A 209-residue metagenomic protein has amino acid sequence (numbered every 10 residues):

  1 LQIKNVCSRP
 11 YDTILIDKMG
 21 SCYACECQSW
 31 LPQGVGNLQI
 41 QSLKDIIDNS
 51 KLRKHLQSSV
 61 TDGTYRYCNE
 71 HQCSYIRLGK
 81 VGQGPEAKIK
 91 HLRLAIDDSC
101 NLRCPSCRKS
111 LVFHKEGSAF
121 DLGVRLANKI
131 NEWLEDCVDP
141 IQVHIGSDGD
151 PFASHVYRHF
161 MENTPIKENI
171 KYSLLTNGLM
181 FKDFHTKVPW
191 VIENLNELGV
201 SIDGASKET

Functional and structural regions predicted by a protein language model:
L1-G82: Accessory C-terminal segments flanking Radical SAM cores
K18-S21, R103, D148, N177: Residue-level recognition of short loop/turn positions
E26-C27, C104, R108, S154-R158 (+1 more regions): A short acidic (Asp/Glu
Y67, Q72, D98-R103, S110-L111: Short pre-active-site segment immediately N-terminal to redox-active cysteine/selenocysteine motifs in thiol-based
G79, S106, F113-H114: Short, non-ligating residues that shape and space the ligands of small metal-coordination modules and catalytic
I89-S99, S110-R125, V138-H155, K167-K182 (+1 more regions): Core AdoMet radical
R125-N128, E132-L134: Ankyrin repeat (ANK) tandem alpha-helical domains that serve as protein-protein interaction scaffolds, prominent
E132-W133, V156-N163, F184-W190: A short acidic, amphipathic alpha-helical/loop segment
